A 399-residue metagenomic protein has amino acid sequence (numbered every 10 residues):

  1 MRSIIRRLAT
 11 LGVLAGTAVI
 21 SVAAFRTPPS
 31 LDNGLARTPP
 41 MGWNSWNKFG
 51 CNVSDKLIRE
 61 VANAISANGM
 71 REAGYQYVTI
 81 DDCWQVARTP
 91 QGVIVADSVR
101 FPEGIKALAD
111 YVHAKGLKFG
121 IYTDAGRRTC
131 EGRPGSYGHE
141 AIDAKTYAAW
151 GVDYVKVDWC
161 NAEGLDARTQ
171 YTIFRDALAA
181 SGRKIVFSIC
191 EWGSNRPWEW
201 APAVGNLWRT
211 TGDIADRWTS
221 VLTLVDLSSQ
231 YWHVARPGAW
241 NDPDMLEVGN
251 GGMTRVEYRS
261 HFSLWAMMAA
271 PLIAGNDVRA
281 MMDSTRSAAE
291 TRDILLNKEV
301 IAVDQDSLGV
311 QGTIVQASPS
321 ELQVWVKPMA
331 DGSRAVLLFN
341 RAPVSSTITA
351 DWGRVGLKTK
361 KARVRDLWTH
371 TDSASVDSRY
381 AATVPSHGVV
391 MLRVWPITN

Functional and structural regions predicted by a protein language model:
G16-L31: Bacterial Sec-dependent signal peptides at the C-terminal "C-region" and cleavage site
P39-S45, G74-D81, K118-T123, D153-D158 (+7 more regions): Structural recognition of the beta-strand scaffold that forms the well-ordered cores of secreted hydrolase catalytic
V61, I65-G164: Aromatic-lined carbohydrate-binding/catalytic grooves of carbohydrate-active enzymes
H139-I142, A179, R183-N276: Glycan-recognition surfaces
S260-Q316: Catalytic cores of secreted or luminal carbohydrate-active enzymes
W265-M268, I273-G275, S318-L357: Carbohydrate-binding surface patches
G353-T369: Solvent-exposed beta-hairpin/edge-strand motifs
S375-N399: C-terminal beta-strand-rich structural cap/linker in extracellular carbohydrate-active enzymes
